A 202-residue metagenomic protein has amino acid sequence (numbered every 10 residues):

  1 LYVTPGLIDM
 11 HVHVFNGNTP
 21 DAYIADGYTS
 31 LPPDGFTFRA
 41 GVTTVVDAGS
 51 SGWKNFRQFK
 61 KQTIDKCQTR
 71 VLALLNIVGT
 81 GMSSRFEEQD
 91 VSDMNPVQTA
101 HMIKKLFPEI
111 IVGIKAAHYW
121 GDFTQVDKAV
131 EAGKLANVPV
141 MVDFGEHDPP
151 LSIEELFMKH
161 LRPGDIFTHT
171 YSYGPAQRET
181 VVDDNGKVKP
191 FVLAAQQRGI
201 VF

Functional and structural regions predicted by a protein language model:
Y2-D65: Metal-associated gating/positioning segment near the N- to mid-region
T4, K60-N76, A132-N137, A194-G199: Alpha-helix-loop-beta-strand connector modules within alpha/beta enzyme cores
G6-M10, V45-G49, L74, K115 (+2 more regions): Active-site neighborhood of phospho(di)ester-bond hydrolases with catalytic His/Asp-centered motifs
H13-F15, T19, S50-S51, N76-G81 (+3 more regions): Active-site beta-loop-alpha junctions enriched in small/polar residues
P20-A22, G49, F86, R178-D183: Short, solvent-exposed loop/turn segments at secondary-structure boundaries
T37-A40, V78-R85, E109-V112: Acidic/polar active-site rim loop that often engages polyanionic ligands
V45-H101, K105, L151: Mid-domain alpha/beta scaffold segments of enzyme catalytic cores
D93-F202: Histidine/acidic residue-rich metal-binding segments in metalloenzymes
